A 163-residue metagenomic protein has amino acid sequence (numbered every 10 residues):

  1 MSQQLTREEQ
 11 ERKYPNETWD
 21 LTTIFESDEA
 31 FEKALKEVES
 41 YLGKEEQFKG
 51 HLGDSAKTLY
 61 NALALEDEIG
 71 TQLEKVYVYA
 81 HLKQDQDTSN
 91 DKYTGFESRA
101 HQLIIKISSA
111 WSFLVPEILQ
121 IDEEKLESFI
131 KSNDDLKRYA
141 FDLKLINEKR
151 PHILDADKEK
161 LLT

Functional and structural regions predicted by a protein language model:
M1-T163: A well-structured
